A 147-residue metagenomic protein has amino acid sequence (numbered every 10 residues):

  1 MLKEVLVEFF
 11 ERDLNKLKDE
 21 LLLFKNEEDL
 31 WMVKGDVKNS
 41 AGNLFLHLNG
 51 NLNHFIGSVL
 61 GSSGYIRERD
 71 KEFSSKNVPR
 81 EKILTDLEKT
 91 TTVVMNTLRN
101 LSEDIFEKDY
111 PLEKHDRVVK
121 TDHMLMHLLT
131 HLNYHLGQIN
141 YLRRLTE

Functional and structural regions predicted by a protein language model:
M1-E11, N15: Extreme N-terminal tail/first-helix region
M1-V5, W31-M32, S75-N77, T85 (+1 more regions): Iron-associated oxidoreductase/ferritin-like identity signal
V7-E11, E28-K71, L112-E147: Short, contiguous alpha-helical
E11, N15, L46, T85-E88 (+2 more regions): Generic structural signal for well-ordered, non-transmembrane alpha-helical segments in soluble/cytosolic regions
D19-L22, N26, N53, G57-L60 (+2 more regions): Charged/polar positions within long, soluble alpha-helices
S75-K108, M124-H131: Acidic/histidine-rich alpha-helical segments that form the ligand environment of transition-metal centers
